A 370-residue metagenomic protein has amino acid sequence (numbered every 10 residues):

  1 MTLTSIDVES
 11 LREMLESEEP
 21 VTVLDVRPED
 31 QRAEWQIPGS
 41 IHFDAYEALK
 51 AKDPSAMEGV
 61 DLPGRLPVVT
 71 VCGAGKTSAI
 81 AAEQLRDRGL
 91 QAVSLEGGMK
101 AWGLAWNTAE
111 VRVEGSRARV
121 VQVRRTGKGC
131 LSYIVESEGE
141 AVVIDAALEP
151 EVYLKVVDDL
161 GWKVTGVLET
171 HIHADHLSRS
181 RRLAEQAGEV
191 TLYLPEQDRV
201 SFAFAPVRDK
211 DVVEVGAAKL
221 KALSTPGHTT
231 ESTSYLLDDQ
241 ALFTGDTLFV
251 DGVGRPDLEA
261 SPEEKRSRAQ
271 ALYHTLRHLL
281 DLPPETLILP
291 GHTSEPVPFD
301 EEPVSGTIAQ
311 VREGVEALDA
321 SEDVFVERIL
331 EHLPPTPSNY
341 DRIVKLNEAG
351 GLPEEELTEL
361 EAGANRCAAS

Functional and structural regions predicted by a protein language model:
M1-T4, E83-R88, T108-A109, Y273-L287 (+1 more regions): Accessory terminal helices/loops
T2-V68, L148, L360: Positively charged, proline/Ser/Thr-rich regional signature most characteristic of the Rhodanese/CDC25-like
V8, V120-V123, S132-E136, V212-L242 (+1 more regions): Core dinuclear metal-dependent hydrolase active-site scaffold
P28, R112-L160, Y235-T244, D251: Conserved beta-strand hairpin/beta-sheet module of binuclear metal-dependent hydrolase folds, prominently
E29-D30, A74-T77, E151, I172-S178 (+5 more regions): Active-site environment of divalent metal-dependent phosphoester hydrolases
F43, P54-K100: Catalytic cysteine-centered active loop of the rhodanese-like fold, especially the PTP/DSP P-loop
C72, V143-I144, K163-H173, L192-Q197 (+5 more regions): Active-site neighborhood of phospho(di)ester-bond hydrolases with catalytic His/Asp-centered motifs
E83, W106, K128-G129, A141 (+2 more regions): Active-site HxH/HxHxD metal-binding segment of metal-dependent hydrolases
